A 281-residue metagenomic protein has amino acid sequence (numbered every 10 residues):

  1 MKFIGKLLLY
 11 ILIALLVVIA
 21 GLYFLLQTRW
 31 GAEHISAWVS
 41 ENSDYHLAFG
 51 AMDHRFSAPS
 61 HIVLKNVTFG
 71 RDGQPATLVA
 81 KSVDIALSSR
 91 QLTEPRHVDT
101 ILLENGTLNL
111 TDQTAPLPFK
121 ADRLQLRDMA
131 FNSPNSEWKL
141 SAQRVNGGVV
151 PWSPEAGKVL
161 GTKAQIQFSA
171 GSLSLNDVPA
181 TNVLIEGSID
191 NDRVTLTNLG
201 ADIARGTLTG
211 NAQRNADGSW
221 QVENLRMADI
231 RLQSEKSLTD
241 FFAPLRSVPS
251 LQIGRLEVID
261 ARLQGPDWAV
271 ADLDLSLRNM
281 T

Functional and structural regions predicted by a protein language model:
M1-V17: N-terminal Sec-pathway targeting helices
I19-D112, L175, A180: Terminal hydrophobic membrane-targeting helix
V39, A51-F56, A80-E94, T107-F131 (+6 more regions): Extended lipid/amphipathic-ligand handling interfaces
K65-G70, D128-F131, S169-L173, T197-D202: Short beta-strand segments that buttress and anchor functional surface loops
P75, N135-E137, L175-P179, I203-T207: Solvent-exposed loop/turn segments connecting transmembrane beta-strands in outer-membrane beta-barrel proteins
A201-A204, A228-I230: Short, solvent-exposed aromatic-acidic interface loops
